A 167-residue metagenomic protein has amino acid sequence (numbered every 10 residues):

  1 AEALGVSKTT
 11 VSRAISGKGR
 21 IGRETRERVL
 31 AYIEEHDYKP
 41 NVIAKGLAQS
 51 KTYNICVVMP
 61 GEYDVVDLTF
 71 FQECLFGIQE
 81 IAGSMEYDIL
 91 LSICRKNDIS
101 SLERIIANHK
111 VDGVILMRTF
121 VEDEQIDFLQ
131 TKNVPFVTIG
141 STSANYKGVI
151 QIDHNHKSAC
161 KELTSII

Functional and structural regions predicted by a protein language model:
A1-Y53: N-terminal helix-turn-helix DNA-binding module of bacterial transcription factors
A3, E35, F76-M85, Q130-T138 (+1 more regions): Bacterial carbohydrate/catabolite-sensing allosteric modules
H36-L102: Amphipathic helical "hinge" segments at domain boundaries
A44, L102-E103, I126, T164: Short hydrophobic/charged patches on amphipathic alpha-helices used for structural packing and interfaces
P60, T119, S141-T142: Flexible loop residues that form catalytic and substrate-binding hotspots at small-molecule/glycan-binding clefts
C94-D98, M117-E122: Short beta->alpha connector loops
V111-M117: Periplasmic-binding protein-like
